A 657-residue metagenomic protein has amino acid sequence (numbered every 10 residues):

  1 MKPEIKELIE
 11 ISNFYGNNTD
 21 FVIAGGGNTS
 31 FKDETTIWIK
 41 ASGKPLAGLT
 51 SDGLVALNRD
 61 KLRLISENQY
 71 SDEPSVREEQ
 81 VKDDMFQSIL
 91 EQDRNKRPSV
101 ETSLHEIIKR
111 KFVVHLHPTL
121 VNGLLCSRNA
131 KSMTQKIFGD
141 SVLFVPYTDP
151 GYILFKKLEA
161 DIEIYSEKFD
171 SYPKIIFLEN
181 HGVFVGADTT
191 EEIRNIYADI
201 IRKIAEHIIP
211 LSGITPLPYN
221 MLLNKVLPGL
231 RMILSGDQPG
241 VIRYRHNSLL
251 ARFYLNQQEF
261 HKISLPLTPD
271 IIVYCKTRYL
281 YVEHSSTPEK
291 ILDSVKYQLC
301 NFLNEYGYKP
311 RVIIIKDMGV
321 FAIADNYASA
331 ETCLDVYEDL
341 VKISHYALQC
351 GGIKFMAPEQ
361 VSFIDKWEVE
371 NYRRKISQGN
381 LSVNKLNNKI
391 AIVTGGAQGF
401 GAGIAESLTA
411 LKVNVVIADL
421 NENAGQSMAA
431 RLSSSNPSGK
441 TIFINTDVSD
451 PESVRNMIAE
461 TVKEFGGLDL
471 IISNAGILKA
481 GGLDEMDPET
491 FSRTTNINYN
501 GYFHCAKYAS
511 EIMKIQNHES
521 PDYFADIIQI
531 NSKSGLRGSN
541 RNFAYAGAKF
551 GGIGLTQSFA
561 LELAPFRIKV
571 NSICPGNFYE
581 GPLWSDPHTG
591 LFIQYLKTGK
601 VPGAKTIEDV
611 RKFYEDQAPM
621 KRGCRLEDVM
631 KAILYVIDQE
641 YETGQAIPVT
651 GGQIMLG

Functional and structural regions predicted by a protein language model:
M1-A391, G403: Glycine-rich flexible loops
G482-L483, D487-S492, Y614: Substrate-binding pocket helix/loop in short-chain dehydrogenase/reductase
A506, A548, T556: Active-site helix of classical SDR
E511, L561-E562: Alpha-helical segment proximal to the catalytic Tyr-Lys
S532: Residue(s) in the substrate-gating loop at a strand-loop-helix junction that position the organic substrate next
Y579-Q617: A glycine/serine/threonine-rich, flexible loop-to-helix segment that serves as the NAD(P) cofactor-binding "lid"
R622-V649, I654: C-terminal substrate-recognition "lid" of short-chain dehydrogenase/reductases
